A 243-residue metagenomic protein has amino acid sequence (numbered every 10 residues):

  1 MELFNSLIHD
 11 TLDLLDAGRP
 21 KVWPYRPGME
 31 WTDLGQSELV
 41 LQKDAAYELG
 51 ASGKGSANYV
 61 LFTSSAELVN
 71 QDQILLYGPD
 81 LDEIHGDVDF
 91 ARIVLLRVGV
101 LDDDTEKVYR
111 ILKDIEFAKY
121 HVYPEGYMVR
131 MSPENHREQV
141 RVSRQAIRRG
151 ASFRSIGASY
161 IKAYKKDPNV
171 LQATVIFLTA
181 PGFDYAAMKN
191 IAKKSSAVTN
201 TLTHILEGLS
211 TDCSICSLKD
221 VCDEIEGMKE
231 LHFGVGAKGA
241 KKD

Functional and structural regions predicted by a protein language model:
M1, M29, M128-M131, M188 (+1 more regions): Detector for methionine-enriched segments
M1-A46, S52, A57-L61, D72 (+4 more regions): HhH-family (HhH-GPD) DNA N-glycosylase catalytic core used in base-excision repair
L3-P24, E116, Y127, A146-Y185 (+1 more regions): Long, compositionally biased low-complexity segments enriched in polar/charged residues
Y25-G35, L39, Y109-L112, V140 (+3 more regions): Extended non-catalytic scaffold regions that mediate assembly and binding in large macromolecular machines
E30, G35-T174: Long, charged N-terminal interaction/targeting segments
L75-Y77, M228-L231, A237-A240: Surface-exposed beta-strand edges and their flanking turn/coil or helix-capping segments
I191-G234: Cysteine-cluster motifs in flexible loop/terminal segments that predominantly coordinate metals
S217-L218, K238-D243: N-terminal cysteine/histidine-rich coordination modules
